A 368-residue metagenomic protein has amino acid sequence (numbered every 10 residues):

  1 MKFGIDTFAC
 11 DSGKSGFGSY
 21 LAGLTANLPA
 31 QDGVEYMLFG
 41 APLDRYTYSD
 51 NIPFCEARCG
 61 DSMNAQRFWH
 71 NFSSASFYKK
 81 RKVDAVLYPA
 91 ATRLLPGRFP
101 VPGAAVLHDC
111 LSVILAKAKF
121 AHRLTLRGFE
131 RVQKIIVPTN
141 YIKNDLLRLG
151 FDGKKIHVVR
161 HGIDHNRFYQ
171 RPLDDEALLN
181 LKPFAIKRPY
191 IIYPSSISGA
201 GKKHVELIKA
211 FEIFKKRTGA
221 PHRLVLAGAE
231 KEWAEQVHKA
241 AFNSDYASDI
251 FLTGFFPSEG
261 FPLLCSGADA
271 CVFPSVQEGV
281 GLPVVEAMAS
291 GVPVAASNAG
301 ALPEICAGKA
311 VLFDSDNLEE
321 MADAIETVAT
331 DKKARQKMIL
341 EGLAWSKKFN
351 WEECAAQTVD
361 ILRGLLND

Functional and structural regions predicted by a protein language model:
M1-D368: Carbohydrate transferase catalytic cores enriched for Leloir-type hexosyltransferases
